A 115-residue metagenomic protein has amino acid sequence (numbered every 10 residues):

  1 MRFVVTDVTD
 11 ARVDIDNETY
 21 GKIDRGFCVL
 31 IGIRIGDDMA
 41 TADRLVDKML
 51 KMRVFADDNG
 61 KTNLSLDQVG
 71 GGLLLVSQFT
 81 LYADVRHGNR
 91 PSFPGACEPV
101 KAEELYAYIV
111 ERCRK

Functional and structural regions predicted by a protein language model:
T9-A11: RNA/tRNA-interacting regions in translation and RNA-turnover enzymes
T19-G70, T80-K115: Compact, glycine-rich, soluble single-domain proteins
V76: Conserved, mostly hydrophobic/aromatic
